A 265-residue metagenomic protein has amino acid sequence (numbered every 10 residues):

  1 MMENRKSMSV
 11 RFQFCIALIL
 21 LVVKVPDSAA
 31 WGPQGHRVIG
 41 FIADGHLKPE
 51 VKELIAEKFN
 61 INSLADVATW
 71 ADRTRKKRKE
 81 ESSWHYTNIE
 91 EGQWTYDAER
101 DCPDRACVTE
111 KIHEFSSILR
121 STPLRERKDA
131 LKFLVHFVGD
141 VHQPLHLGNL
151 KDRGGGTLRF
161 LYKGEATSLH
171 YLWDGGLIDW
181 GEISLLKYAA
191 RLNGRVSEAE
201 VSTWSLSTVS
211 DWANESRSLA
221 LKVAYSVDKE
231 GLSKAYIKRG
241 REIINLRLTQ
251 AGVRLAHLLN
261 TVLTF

Functional and structural regions predicted by a protein language model:
M1-R5, D27-A29: Basic/polar N-terminal segments that are highly enriched at the extreme N-terminus, encompassing both cleavable
E3-C15: Bacterial N-terminal signal peptides that target proteins for export
K6, L18-L20, S197: Polar low-complexity intrinsically disordered regions enriched in Ser/Thr and small residues
Q13-K24: Bacterial N-terminal signal peptides
P26-F137, P144, N149-F265: N-terminal, motif-rich segments that launch catalysis or mediate targeting to/interaction with membranes, typified by
